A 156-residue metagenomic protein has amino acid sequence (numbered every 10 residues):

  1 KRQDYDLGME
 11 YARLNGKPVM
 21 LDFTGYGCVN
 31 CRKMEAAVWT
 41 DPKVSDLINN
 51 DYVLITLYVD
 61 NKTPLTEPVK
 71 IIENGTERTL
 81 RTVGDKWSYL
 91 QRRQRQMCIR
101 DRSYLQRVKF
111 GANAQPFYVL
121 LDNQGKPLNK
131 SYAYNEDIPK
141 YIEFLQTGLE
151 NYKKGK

Functional and structural regions predicted by a protein language model:
K1-L21, Y26-K156: Proteins that catalyze or organize thiol-disulfide redox chemistry and the adjacent proteostasis machinery handling
